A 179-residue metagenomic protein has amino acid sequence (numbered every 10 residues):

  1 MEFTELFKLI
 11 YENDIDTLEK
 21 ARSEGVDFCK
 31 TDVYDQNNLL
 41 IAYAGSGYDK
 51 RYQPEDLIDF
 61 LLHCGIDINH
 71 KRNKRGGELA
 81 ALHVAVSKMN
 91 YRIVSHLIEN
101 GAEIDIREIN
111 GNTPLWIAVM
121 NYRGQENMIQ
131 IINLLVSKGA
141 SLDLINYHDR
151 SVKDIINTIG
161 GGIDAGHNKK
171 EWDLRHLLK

Functional and structural regions predicted by a protein language model:
M1-E5, I129-N133, S137-D143, Y147-K179: Ankyrin-repeat-protein effector appendages
E2-L6, T31-G47, K71-V84, R107-M120 (+1 more regions): Ankyrin-repeat boundary/"N-cap" motif
K8-N13, A42-Q53, V84-N90, I117-M128 (+1 more regions): Ankyrin repeat A-helix N-terminal signature
D16-V33, N37-G45, C64: Terminal domain-start segments
E19-D27, L57-I68, S95-E103, I131-S141 (+1 more regions): Ankyrin repeat domain, specifically the short helix-to-loop turn at the C-terminus of the second helix of each repeat
F28, K50, I68, I104 (+3 more regions): Alpha-solenoid repeat scaffolds
D67-R75, L79, H83-D105: Alpha-helical adaptor scaffolds
R107-R123, N127-L134, K138-S141: Conserved binding-pocket/active-site segment within a compact domain
